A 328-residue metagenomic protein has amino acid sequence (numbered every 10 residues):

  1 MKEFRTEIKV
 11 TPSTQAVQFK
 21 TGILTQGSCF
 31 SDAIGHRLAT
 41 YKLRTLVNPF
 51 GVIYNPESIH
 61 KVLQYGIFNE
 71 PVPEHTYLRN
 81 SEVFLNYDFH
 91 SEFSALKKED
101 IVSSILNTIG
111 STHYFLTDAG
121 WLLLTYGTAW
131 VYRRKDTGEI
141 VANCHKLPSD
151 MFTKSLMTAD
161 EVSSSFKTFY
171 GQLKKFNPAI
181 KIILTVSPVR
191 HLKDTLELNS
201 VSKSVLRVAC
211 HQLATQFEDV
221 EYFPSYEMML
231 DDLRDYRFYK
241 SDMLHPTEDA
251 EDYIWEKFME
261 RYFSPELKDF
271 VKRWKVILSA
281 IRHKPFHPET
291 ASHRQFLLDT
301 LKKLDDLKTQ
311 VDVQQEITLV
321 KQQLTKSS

Functional and structural regions predicted by a protein language model:
M1-S328: Extracellular glycan-modifying ectodomains
